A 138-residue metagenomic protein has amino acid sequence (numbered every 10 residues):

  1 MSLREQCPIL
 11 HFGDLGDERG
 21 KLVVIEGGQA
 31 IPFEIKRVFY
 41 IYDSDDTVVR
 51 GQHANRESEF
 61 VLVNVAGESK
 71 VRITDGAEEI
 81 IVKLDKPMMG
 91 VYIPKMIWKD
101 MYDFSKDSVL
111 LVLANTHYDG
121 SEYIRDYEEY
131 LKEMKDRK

Functional and structural regions predicted by a protein language model:
M1-M89, K106-D107, L113, D119-R125 (+1 more regions): Non-catalytic, conserved peripheral segments adjacent to functional cores
K86-V91, M96-Y102: Well-ordered alpha/beta subsegment
